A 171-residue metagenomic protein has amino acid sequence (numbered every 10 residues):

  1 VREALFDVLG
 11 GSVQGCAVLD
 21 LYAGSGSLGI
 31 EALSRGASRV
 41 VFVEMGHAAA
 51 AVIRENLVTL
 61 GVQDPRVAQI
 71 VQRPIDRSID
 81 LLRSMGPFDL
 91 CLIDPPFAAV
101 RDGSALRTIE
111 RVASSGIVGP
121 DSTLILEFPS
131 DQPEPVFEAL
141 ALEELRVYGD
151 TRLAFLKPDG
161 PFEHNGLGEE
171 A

Functional and structural regions predicted by a protein language model:
V1-A171: Class I S-adenosyl-L-methionine-dependent methyltransferase catalytic core
